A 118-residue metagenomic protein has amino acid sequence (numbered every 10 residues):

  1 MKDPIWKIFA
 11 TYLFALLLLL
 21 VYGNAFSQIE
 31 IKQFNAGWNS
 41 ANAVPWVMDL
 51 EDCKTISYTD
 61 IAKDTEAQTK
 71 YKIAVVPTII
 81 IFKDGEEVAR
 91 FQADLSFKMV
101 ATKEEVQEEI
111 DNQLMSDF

Functional and structural regions predicted by a protein language model:
K2-L13: Bacterial N-terminal signal peptides that target proteins for export
T11-N24: Bacterial N-terminal signal peptides
L20-V21, W46-V47, T69-K70: Short, flexible, glycine/charge-rich loop motifs used to bind or transfer phosphoryl groups or to couple energy/partner
G23-S27, Y71-I73: Short, surface-exposed loop and linker segments with low hydrophobicity and enrichment for Pro/Ser/Thr
A25-S57: Local sequence-structure signature of Cys/Sec-based thiol-disulfide redox active-site neighborhoods
I61-Q68: N-terminal post-signal-peptidase region of extra-cytosolic proteins
Y71-F82: Structural micro-motif
I81-F118: Non-catalytic, surface beta->alpha helical segment in thiol-disulfide oxidoreductase systems
